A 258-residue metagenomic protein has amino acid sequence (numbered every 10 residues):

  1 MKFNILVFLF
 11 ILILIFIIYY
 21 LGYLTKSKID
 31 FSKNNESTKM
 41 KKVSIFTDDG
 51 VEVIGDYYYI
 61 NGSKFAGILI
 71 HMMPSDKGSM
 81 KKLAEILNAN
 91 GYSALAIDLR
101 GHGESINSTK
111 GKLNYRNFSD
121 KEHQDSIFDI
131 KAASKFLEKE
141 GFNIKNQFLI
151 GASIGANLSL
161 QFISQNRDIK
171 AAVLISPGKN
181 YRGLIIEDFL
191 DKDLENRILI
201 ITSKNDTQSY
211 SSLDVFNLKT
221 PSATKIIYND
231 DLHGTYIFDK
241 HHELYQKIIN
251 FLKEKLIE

Functional and structural regions predicted by a protein language model:
K28-I60: N-terminal cap/lid segment of alpha/beta-hydrolase-fold proteins
K64-M72: Short beta-strand element of the alpha/beta-hydrolase
M73-E85, S211: The serine-hydrolase catalytic nucleophile loop
L87-L113: Conserved alpha/beta-hydrolase
R116-G141: Alpha/beta-hydrolase active-site loop
G141-S153: Alpha/beta-hydrolase fold nucleophile elbow
L194, I200-T202: Short beta-strand/loop motif that positions the catalytic acidic residue of the alpha/beta-hydrolase fold
D231-H241: Catalytic histidine-centered segment of alpha/beta-hydrolase-like enzymes
